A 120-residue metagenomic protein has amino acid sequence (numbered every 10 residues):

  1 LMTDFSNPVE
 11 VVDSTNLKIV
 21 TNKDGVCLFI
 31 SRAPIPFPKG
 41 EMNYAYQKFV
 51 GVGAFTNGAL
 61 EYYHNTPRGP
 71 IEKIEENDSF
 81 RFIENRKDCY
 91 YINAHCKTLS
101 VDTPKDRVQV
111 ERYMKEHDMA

Functional and structural regions predicted by a protein language model:
L1-P67: Conserved core of the sugar-phosphate nucleotidyltransferase
Y44-A120: Conserved alpha/beta core of the MobA/IspD/sugar-nucleotide pyrophosphorylase nucleotidyltransferase superfamily
